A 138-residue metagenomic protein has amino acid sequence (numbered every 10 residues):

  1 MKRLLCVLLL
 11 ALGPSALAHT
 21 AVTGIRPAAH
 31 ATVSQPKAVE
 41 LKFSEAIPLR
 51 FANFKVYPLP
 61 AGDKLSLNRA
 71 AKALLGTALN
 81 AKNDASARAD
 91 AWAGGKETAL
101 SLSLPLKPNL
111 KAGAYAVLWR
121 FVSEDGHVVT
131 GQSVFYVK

Functional and structural regions predicted by a protein language model:
M1-L4: Positively charged n-region of N-terminal signal peptides that target proteins for export
C6-L8: Sec-dependent N-terminal signal peptides
G13-S15: N-terminal signal peptide c-region/cleavage motif recognized by signal peptidases
L17-K37: N-terminal edge beta-strand
I25, V39, A52-F54: Generic beta-strand hydrophobic packing signal
A31-S34, P48-Y136: Acidic, low-complexity Ser/Thr/Gly/Pro-rich repeat segments typical of extracellular/periplasmic and surface-exposed
A38-S44: Short edge beta-strand/loop segments characteristic of extracellular beta-sandwich folds
